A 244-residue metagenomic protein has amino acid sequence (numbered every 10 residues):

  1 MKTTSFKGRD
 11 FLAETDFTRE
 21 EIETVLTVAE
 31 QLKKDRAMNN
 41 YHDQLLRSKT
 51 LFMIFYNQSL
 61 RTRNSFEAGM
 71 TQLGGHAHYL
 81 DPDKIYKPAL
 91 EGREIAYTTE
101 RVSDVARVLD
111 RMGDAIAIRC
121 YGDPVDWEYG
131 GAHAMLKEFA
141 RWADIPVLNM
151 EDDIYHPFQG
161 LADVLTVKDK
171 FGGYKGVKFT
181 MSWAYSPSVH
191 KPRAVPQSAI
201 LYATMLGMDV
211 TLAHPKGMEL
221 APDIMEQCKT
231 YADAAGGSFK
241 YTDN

Functional and structural regions predicted by a protein language model:
M1-N64, A68, Y155: Positively charged, low-complexity intrinsically disordered leader regions
T18, K84, I154, S186 (+1 more regions): Residue-level detector of flexible, active-site-proximal loop/helix-junction positions within diverse enzyme catalytic
E20-T27, K34, R107, K137 (+3 more regions): Replace "anionic and nucleotidyl ligands
E30-K33, V164-K168, I200: Generic structural signal for well-ordered alpha-helical scaffold segments
D35-N40, L136, G172, S198-L201: Short hydrophobic/aromatic-rich motifs at helix boundaries and adjacent loops
N40, Q44-K168: Phosphate/diphosphate ligand-binding glycine-rich loop within oxidoreductases
Y56-G74, K168-N244: Glycine-rich phosphate/diphosphate-binding loop of Rossmann-like nucleotide-binding domains
